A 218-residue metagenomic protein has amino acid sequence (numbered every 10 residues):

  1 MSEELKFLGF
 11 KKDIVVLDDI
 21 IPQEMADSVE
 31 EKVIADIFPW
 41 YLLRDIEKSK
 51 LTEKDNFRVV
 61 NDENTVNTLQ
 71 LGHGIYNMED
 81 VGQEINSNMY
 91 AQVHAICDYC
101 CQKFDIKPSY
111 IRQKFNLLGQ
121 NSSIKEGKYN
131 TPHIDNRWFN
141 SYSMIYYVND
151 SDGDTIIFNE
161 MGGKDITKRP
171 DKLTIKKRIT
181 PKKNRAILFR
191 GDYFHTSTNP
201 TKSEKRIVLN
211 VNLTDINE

Functional and structural regions predicted by a protein language model:
M1-S2, E204: Ampiphathic alpha-helical segments that act as solvent-exposed interaction surfaces
S2-I106: Non-heme Fe(II)/2-oxoglutarate
N86-E218: Catalytic core of non-heme Fe(II) oxygenases with the double-stranded beta-helix
